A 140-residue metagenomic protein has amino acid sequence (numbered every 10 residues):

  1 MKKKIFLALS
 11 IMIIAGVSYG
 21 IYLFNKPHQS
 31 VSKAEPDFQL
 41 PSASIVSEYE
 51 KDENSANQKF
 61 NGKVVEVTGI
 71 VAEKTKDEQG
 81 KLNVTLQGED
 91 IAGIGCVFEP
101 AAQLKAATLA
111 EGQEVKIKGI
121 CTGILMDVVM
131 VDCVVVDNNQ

Functional and structural regions predicted by a protein language model:
K2-Q140: OB-fold and OB-like single-stranded nucleic-acid-recognition modules and their adjacent interaction interfaces
